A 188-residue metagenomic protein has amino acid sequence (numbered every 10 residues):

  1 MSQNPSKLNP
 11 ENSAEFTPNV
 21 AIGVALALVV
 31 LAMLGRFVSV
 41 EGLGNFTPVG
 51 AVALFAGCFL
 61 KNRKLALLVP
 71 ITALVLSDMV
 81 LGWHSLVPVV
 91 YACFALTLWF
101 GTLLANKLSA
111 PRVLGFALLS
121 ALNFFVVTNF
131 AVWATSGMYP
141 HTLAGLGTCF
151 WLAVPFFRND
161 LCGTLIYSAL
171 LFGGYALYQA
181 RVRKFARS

Functional and structural regions predicted by a protein language model:
S2-C58, L65: Hydrophobic transmembrane alpha-helices
S2-S6, V20, F59-P70, W83 (+4 more regions): Mature catalytic domains of secreted/periplasmic carbohydrate-active enzymes
I22-A27, K64-L68, P88-A92, L114-L118 (+1 more regions): Hydrophobic alpha-helical transmembrane segments
A32, G57-C58, L74, D78 (+2 more regions): Alpha-helical transmembrane segments of multi-pass membrane proteins
L34-G35, A56-K61, F100-L108, G174-V182: Structural signal for the C-terminal ends of transmembrane alpha-helices and the immediately following loop
G35-T47, I71-L104: Interfacial aromatic-anchored transmembrane helix boundaries in multi-pass membrane proteins
P70, V89-N129: Short helix-perturbing small/polar motifs within transmembrane alpha-helices
A110-R187: Membrane-embedded alpha-helical hairpins and interfacial helices in multi-pass inner-membrane proteins
